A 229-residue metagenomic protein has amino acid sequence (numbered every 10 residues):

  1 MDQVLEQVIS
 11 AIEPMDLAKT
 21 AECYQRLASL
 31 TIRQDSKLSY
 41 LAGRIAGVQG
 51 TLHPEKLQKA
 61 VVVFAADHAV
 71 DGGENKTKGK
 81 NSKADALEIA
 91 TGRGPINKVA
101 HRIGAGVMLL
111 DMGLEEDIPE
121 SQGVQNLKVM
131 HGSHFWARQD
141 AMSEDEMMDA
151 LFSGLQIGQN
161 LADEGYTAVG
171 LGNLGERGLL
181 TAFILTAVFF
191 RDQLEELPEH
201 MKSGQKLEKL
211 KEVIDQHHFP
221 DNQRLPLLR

Functional and structural regions predicted by a protein language model:
M1-R229: N-terminal loops that bind phosphate or other acidic moieties and the adjacent beta-alpha structural core
